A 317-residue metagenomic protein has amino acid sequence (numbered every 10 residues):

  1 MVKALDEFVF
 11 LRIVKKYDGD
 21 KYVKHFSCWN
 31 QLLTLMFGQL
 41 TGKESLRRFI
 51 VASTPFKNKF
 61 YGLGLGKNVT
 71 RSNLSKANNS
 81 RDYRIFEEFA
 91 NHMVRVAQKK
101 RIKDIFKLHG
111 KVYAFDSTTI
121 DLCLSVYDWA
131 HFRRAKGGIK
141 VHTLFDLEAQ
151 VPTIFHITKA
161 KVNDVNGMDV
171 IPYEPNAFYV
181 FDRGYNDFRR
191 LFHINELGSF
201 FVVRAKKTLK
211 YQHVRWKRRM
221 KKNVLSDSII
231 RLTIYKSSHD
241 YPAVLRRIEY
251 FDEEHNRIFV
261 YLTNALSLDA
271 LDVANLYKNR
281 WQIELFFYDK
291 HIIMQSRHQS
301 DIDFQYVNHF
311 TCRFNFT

Functional and structural regions predicted by a protein language model:
M1-R48, N79-R81, E88-H92, K107-K111 (+2 more regions): Single, function-defining residue in the core of a domain
S45-L63: DNA-recognition alpha helix
T54, N73, Y173: Acidic/polar active-site rim loop that often engages polyanionic ligands
G62-Y83: Major-groove recognition helix of helix-turn-helix-like DNA-binding domains
D104: Noncatalytic carbohydrate-binding groove/subsite architecture in carbohydrate-active enzymes
A130-F132: Extracellular beta-strand-rich solenoid/capping regions of secreted or surface-exposed proteins that bind or remodel
